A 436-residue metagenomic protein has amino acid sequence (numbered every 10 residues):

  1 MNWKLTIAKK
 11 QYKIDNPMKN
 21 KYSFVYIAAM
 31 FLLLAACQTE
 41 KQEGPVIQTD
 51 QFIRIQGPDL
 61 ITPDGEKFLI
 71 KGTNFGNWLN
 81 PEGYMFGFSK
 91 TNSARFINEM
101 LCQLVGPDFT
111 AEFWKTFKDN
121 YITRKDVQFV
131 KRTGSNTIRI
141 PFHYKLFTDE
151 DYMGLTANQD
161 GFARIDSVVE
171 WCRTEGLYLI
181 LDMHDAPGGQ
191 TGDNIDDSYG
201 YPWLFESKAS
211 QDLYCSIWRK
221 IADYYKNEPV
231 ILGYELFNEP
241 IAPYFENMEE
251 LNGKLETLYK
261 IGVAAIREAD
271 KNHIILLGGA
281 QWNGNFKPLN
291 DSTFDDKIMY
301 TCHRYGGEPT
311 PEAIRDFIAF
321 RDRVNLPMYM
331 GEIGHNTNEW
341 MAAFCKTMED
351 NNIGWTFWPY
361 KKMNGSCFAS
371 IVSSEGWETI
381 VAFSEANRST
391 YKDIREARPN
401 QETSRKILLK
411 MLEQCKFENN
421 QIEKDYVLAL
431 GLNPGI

Functional and structural regions predicted by a protein language model:
N16-Y26: Bacterial N-terminal signal peptides that target proteins for export
L33-A36: C-terminal motif of bacterial Sec signal peptides marking the signal peptidase cleavage site
Q38-E43: Bacterial lipoprotein signal-peptidase II cleavage site
I47-I70, N74-I274, G279-P288: Active-site mouth of glycoside hydrolases
D50-I53, E206, D212-K362, C367-N387: Extracellular glycoside hydrolase catalytic/binding regions
T347, G354-T356, K361-I436: Extended, alpha-helix-rich binding/interface surfaces that flank or overlap catalytic cores and mediate recognition
